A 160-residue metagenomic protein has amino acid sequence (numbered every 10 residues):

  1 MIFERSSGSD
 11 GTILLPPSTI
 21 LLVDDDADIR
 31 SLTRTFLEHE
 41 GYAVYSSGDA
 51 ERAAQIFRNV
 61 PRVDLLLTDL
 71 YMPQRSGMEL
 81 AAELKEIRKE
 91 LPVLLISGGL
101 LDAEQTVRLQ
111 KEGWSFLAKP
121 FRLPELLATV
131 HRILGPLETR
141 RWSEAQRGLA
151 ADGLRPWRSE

Functional and structural regions predicted by a protein language model:
M1-L21, R34, A82, E86 (+2 more regions): Non-catalytic signal-transmission and effector/linker regions of two-component phosphorelay proteins
S31-H39: Charged docking surfaces used in two-component/phosphorelay signaling
S46-L65, E86: Acidic, metal-coordinating helix/loop segments flanking the phosphotransfer/catalytic sites of two-component signaling
G48-R52, R75-L80: Acidic catalytic/metal-coordinating carboxylates
Q55, M78-E90: Short amphipathic alpha-helix used as the core "switch/output" element in two-component signaling
D69: Active-site residues of response regulator receiver
M72: Receiver (REC) domain active-site loop signature in two-component systems and cognate sites in sensor histidine kinases
I96-S97: Hydrophobic/aromatic residues positioned on beta-strands within the core alpha/beta folds
